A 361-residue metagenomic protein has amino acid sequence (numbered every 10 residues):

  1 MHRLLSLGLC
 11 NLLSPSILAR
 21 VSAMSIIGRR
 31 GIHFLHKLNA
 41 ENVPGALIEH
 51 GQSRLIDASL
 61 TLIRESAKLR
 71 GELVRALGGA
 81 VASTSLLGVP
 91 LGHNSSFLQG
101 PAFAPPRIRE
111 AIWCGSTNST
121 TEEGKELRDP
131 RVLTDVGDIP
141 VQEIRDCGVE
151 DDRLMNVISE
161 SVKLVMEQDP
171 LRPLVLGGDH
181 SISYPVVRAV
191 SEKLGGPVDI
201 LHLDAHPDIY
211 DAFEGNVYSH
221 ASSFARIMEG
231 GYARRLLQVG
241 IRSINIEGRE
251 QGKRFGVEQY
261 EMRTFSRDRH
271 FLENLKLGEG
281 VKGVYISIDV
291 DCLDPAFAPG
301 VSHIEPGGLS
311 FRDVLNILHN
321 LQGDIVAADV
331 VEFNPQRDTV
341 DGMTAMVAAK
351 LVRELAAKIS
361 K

Functional and structural regions predicted by a protein language model:
M1-H33: N-terminal mitochondrial targeting presequence
H33-K361: Conserved alpha-helical scaffold segments that buttress catalytic/binding sites
